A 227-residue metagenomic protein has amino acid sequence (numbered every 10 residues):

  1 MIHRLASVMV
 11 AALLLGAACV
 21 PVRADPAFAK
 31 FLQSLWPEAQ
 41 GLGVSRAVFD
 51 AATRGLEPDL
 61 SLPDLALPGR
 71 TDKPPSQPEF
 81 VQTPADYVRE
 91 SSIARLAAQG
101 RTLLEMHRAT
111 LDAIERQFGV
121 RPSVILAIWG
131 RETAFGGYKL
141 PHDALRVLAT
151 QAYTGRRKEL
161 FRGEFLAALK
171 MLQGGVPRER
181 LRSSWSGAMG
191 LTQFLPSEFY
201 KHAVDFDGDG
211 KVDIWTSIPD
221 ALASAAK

Functional and structural regions predicted by a protein language model:
M1-M9: Bacterial N-terminal signal peptides that target proteins for export
V8-A18: Bacterial N-terminal signal peptides
A12, A27, G175-R178: Generic detector of short alpha-helix boundary/capping microenvironments and adjacent low-complexity segments
C19-A24: Sec/Tat signal peptide C-region and signal peptidase I cleavage site
D25-D59: N-terminal mature-domain "stem" immediately C-terminal to a signal peptide or N-terminal signal-anchor/transmembrane
R46-K227: Catalytic glycan-binding domains that act on GlcNAc-containing polysaccharides
